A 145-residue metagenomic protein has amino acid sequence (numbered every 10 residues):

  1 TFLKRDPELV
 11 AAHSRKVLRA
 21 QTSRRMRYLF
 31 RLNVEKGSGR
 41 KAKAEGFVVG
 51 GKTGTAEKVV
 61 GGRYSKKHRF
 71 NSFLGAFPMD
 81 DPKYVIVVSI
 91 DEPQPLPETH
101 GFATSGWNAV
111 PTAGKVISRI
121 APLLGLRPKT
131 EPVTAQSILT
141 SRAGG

Functional and structural regions predicted by a protein language model:
T1-R15, Q21, F30-G125: Active-site beta-strand/loop architecture of penicillin-binding DD-peptidases
R127-G145: Short, highly charged C-terminal tails/helix-capping segments
